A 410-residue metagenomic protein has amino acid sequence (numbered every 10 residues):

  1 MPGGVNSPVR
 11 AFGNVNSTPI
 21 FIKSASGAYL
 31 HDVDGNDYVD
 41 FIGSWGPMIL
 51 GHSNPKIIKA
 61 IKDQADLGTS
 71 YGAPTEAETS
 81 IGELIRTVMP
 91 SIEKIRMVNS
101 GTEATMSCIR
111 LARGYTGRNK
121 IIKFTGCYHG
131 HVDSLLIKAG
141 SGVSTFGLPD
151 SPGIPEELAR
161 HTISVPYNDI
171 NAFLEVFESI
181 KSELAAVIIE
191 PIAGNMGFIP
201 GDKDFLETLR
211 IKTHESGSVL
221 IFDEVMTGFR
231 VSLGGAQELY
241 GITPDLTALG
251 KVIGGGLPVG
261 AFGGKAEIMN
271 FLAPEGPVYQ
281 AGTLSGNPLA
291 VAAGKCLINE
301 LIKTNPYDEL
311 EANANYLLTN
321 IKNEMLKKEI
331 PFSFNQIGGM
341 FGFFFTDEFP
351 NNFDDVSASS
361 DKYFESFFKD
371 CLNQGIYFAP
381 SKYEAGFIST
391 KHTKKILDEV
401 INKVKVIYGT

Functional and structural regions predicted by a protein language model:
M1-T410: Conserved N-terminal phosphate-binding loop of PLP-dependent enzymes in the Aspartate aminotransferase
